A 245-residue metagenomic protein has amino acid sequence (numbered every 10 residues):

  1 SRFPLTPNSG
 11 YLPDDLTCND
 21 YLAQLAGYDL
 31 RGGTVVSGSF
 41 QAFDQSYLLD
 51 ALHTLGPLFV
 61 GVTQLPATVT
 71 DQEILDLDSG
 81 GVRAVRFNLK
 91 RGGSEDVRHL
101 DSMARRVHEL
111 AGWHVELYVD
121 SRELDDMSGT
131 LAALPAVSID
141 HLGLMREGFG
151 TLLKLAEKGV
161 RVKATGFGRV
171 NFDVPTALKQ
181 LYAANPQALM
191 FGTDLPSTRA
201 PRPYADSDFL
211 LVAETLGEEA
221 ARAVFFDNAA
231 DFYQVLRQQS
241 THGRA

Functional and structural regions predicted by a protein language model:
S1-L5: Replace "His-x-His-based motif
T6-A42, L58-Q64, V82-K90, W113: Divalent metal-dependent hydrolysis catalytic cores, especially in the metallo-beta-lactamase
L12-G32, Q187, R202-A245: Mid-to-C-terminal alpha-helical segments outside catalytic/metal-binding sites
D15-Q24, A67-L77, G148, V174: Short, acidic/polar
L22, L49-D50, L178-K179, L210: Active-site phosphate/pyrophosphate- and oxyanion-stabilizing loops and adjacent acidic/basic residues in soluble
A42-R122, K158-R161, G166-R169: Active-site gating/metal-coordination segments in enzymes
V97-F191, T198-R199, G243: Catalytic pocket-lining loop regions of alpha/beta-barrel enzymes, especially the amidohydrolase/enolase/GH5 lineages
